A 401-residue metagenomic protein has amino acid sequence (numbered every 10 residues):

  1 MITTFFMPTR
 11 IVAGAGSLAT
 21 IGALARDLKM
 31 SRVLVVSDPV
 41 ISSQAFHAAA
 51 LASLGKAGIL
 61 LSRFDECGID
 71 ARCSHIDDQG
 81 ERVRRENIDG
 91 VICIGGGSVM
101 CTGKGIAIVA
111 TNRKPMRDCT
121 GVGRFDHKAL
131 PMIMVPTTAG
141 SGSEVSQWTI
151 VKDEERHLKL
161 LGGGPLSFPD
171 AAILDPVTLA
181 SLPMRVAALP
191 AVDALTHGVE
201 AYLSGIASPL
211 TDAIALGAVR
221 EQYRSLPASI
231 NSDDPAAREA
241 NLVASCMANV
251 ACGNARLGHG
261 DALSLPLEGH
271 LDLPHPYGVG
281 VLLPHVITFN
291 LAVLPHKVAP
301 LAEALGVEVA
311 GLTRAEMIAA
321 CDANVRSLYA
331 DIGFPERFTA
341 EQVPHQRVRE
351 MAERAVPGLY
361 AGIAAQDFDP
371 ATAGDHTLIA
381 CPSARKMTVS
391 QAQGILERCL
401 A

Functional and structural regions predicted by a protein language model:
M1-L28: N-terminal amphipathic/basic leader segments beginning at the initiator methionine
L18-I21, S43-F46, C73-S74, S98-G105 (+3 more regions): Short glycine/serine/threonine-rich phosphate/pyrophosphate-binding segments that cradle anionic phosphate groups
A19-L34, A52-A57, R85: Glycine-rich phosphate/diphosphate-binding loops that line cofactor/substrate pockets in enzymes
S42-K114, P227-A237: N-terminal small/polar loop signature for handling phosphorylated ligands or for N-terminal nucleophile
T111-A207, K297-P300, A304: A glycine/threonine-rich phosphate-anchoring loop and its flanking beta-alpha core in nucleotide/phosphate-binding
A201-N324: Active-site segments that bind and position negatively charged phosphate/pyrophosphate groups
E308-A401: C-terminal charged capping/lid subdomain of soluble metabolic enzymes
